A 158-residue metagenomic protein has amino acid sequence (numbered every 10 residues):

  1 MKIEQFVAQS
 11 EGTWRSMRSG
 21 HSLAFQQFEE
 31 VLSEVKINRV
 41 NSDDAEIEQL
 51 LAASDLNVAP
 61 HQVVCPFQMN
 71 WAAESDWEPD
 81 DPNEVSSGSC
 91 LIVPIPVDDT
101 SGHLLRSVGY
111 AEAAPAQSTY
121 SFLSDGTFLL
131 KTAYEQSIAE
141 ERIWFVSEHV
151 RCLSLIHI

Functional and structural regions predicted by a protein language model:
M1-T100, A111-E112: Amphipathic/hydrophobic helical signal segments and adjacent flexible N-terminal regions that mediate secretion
G12-T13, C65-N70, T100-L105, L123-L130 (+1 more regions): Short, hydrophobic/aromatic-rich segments at coil-to-beta transitions
Q26, E48, K131-T132, R142: Short histidine-centered beta-strand/loop micro-motifs that create catalytic or ligand/metal-coordination sites
I92-V97, S118-L123, I143-W144: Short, exposed beta-strand/loop patches in secreted or surface proteins that constitute
L105-A139: Acidic, glycine-rich flexible loop segments
I138-W144, L153-S154: Acidic, contiguous internal or C-terminal segments within carbohydrate-active enzymes that form a structured patch used
I156-I158: Conserved small/polar residues in nucleotide/adenosyl-binding loops
